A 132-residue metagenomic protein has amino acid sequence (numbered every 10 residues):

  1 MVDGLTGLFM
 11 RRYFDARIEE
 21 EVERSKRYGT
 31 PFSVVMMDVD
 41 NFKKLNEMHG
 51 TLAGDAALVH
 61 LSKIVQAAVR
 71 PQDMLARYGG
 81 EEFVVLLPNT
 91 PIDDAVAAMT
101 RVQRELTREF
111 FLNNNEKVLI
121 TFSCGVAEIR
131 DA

Functional and structural regions predicted by a protein language model:
M1-A16, M37-G50, V59: Conserved nucleotide-binding and Mg2+-coordinating catalytic segments in signaling enzymes
R11-P31, K43, S62-R70, P88: Short regulatory alpha-helical coupling segments that immediately precede and/or link into cyclic nucleotide signaling
R17, A53-M74, E82, P88 (+2 more regions): Active-site-proximal alpha-helical element of nucleotidyl cyclase-like catalytic domains and analogous helices
S33-D38, L75: Active-site-flanking beta-strand signature of metal-NTP-handling nucleotidyl enzymes and homologous cyclase-like
N46-G54, G79-G80, N114: A short glycine-centered flexible hinge/capping loop motif at secondary-structure junctions
M74-R77, V118: A short pre-motif secondary-structure segment
L86-A95, N114-K117, S123-A132: Catalytic strand-loop-helix junctions within cyclic-nucleotide turnover domains
